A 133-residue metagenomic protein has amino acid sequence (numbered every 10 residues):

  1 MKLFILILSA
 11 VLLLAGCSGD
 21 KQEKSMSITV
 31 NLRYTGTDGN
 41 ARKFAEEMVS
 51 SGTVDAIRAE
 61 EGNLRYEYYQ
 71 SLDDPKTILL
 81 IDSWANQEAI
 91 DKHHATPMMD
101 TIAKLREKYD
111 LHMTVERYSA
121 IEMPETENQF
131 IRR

Functional and structural regions predicted by a protein language model:
M1-F4: Positively charged n-region of N-terminal signal peptides that target proteins for export
A10-G16: Hydrophobic h-region of N-terminal signal peptides that target proteins for export in Gram-negative bacteria
C17-I78, S83-P97, L111-R133: Short S/T/G/P-rich N-terminal loop/turn motif that feeds into the first structured element of a domain
L105-Y109: Short, conserved catalytic or adaptor-binding loops enriched in Gly and charged residues
